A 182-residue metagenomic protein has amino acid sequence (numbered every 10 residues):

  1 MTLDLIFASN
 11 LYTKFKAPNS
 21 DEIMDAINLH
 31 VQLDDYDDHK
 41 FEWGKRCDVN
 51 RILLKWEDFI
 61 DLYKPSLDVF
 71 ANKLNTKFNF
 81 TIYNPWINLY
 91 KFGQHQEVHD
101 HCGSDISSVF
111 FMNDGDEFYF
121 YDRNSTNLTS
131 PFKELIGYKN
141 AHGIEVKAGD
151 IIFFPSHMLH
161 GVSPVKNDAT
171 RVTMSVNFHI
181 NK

Functional and structural regions predicted by a protein language model:
M1-K77, H95: Non-heme Fe(II)/2-oxoglutarate
P18, Y90, F111-N113, N177-N181: Solvent-exposed residues in well-ordered beta-strands and their adjoining turns, especially edge/terminal strands
I27, F118-F120, M174: Hydrophobic beta-strand residues in large extracellular and virion-surface proteins
N75-P85, F120: A short coil-to-beta-strand element that immediately follows conserved catalytic motifs
W86-F153, S163, T170: Catalytic core of non-heme Fe(II) oxygenases with the double-stranded beta-helix
S107-V109, D168-K182: A short hydrophobic beta-strand segment most commonly corresponding to one strand of the jelly-roll/cupin
